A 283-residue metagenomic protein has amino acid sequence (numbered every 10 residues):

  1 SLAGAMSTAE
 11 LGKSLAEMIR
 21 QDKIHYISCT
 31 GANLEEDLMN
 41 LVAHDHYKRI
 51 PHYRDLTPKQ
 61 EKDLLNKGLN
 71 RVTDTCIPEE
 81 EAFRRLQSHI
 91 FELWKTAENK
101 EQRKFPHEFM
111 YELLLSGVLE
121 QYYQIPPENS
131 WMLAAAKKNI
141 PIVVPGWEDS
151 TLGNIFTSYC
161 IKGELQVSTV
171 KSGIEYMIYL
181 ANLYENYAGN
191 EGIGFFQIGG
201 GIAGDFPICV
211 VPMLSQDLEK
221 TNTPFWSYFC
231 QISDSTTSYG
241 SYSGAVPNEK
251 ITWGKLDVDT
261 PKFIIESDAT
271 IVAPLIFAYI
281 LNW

Functional and structural regions predicted by a protein language model:
E10-K13, L38-H44, N154-S158, P207-V211 (+1 more regions): Short acidic, glycine/serine/threonine-rich loops at helix termini
K13-D37: Active-site cofactor/substrate anionic-group-binding motifs, chiefly glycine- and Lys/Arg-rich phosphate-binding loops
S14-R20, S158-I161, V211-L218, A245-E249: Short, solvent-exposed amphipathic alpha-helical segments in soluble enzyme and RNA/protein-processing domains
I27-G31, I142-G146, Q231: General beta-strand structural signal in soluble alpha/beta enzymes
N33-D37, S150-T151, T236-Y239: Short gly/pro/ser/thr-enriched loop/turn and capping motifs at secondary-structure boundaries
L41-S150, W283: Cap/lid and interdomain-hinge subdomains that line or gate substrate/regulatory clefts in soluble alpha/beta enzymes
P145-I198, A203: Active-site rim loops that border cofactor/substrate pockets in soluble metabolic enzymes
I202, C209, Q216-W283: C-terminal functional extensions of proteins
